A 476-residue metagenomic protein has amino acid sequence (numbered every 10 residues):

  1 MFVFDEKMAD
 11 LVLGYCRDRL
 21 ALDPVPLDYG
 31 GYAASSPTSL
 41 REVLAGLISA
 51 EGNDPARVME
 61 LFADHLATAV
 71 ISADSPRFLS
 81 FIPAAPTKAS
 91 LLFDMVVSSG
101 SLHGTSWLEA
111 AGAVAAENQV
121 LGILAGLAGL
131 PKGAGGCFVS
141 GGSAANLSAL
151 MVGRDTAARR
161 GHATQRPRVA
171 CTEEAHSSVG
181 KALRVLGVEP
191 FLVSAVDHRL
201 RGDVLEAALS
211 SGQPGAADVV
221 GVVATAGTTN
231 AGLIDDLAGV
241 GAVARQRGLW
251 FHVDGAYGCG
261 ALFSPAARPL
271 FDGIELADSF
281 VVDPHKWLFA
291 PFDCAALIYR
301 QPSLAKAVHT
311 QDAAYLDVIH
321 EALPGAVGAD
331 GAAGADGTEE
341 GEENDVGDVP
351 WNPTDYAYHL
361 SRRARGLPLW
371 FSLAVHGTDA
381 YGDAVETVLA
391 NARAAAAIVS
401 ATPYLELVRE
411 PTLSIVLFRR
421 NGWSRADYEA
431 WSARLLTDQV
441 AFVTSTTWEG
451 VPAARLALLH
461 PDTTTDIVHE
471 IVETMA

Functional and structural regions predicted by a protein language model:
M1-G133, A441, T463, E470 (+1 more regions): N-terminal entrance/gating region of PLP-dependent enzymes' catalytic architecture
S101-L108, P131-C137, T164-R166, E189-S194 (+3 more regions): Glycine- and acidic
L124-S148: Short loop-beta-helix segment that forms the pyridoxal 5′-phosphate
A144-V308, G328: Conserved PLP-enzyme active-site core in the AAT-like
R247, W448-A476: PLP-dependent enzyme catalytic core of the Aspartate aminotransferase-like
G273-P403, E410: Active-site C-terminal subdomain of aminotransferase-like
E406-L435: Conserved PLP-binding catalytic core of the aspartate aminotransferase-like
E410, I415, D438-R455: Conserved PLP cofactor-binding pocket of PLP-dependent enzymes
